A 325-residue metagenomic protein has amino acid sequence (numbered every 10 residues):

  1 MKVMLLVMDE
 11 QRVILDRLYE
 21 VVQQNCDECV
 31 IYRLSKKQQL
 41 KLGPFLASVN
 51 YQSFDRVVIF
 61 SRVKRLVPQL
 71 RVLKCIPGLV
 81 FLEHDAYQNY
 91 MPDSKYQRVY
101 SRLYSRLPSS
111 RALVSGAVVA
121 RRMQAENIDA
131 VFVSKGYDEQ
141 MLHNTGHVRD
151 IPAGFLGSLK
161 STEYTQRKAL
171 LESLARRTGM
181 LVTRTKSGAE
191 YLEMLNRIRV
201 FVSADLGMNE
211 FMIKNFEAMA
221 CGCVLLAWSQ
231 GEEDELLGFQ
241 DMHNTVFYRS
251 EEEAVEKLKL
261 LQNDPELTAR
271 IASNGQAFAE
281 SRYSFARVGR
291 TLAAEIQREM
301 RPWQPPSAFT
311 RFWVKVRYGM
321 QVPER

Functional and structural regions predicted by a protein language model:
M1-F54, I59-R71, G78-A220, V224-L237 (+2 more regions): Nucleotide-sugar donor-binding catalytic core of glycosyltransferases
R17, V21, A169, E253-L260 (+2 more regions): Alpha-helical elements of Rossmann-like donor-binding domains used by nucleotide-donor carbohydrate transfer enzymes
G188, E251-A254, P265, F285: Residues at or immediately preceding the N-termini of alpha-helices
L237-H243: Major-groove DNA-recognition helix of helix-turn-helix-type DNA-binding domains
N244-E252, L260-P265: Conserved acidic donor-binding segment of nucleotide-sugar-dependent glycosyltransferases
E266-R325: C-terminal amphipathic helix plus adjacent low-complexity, charged tail appended to glycosyltransferase catalytic
